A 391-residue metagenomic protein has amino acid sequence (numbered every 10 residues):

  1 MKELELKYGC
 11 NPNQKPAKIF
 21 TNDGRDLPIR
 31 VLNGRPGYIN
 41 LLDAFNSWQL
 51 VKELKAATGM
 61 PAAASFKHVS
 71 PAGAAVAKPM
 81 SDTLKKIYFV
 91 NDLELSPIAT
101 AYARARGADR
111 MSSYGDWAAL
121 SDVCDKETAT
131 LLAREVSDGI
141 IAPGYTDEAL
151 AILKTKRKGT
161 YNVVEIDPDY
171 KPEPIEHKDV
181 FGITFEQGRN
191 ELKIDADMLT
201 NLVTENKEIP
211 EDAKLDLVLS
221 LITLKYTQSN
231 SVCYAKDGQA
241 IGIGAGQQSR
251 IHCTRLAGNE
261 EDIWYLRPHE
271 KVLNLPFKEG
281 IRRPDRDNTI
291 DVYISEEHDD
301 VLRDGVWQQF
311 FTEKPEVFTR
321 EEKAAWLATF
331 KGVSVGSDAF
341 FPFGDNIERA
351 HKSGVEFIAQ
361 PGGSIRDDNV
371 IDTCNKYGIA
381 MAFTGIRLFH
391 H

Functional and structural regions predicted by a protein language model:
M1-M198, A213-S231: Active-site loops and adjacent core secondary-structure elements that bind or stabilize anionic groups
D23-R35, A108-Y114, G188-K207, P284-V306 (+2 more regions): Gly-rich Lys/Arg/Thr-decorated short loops/hinges at beta-loop-alpha junctions or inter-strand turns that position
E53, Y226, I263-R267, K352 (+1 more regions): Conserved helix-loop functional segments at active or binding sites
A57-S65, V163-I166, S229-K236, L266-F277 (+1 more regions): Flexible, glycine/charged-enriched surface loops at secondary-structure junctions
S70, C124, K236-Q239, Q247 (+2 more regions): Active-site-proximal loop/turn and secondary-structure-junction residues that shape catalytic pockets, frequently
A72-M111, I241-F341: Glycine- and Gly-Pro-enriched alpha-helical subdomains that act as flexible, kink-prone "lid/hinge" or packing modules
D116, L120-S121, R134-V164, D169-K171 (+5 more regions): C-terminal binding/interaction regions
V123, L202-D212, F341: Bateman/CBS regulatory modules and CBS-like beta-alpha motifs in cytosolic regions of diverse proteins
